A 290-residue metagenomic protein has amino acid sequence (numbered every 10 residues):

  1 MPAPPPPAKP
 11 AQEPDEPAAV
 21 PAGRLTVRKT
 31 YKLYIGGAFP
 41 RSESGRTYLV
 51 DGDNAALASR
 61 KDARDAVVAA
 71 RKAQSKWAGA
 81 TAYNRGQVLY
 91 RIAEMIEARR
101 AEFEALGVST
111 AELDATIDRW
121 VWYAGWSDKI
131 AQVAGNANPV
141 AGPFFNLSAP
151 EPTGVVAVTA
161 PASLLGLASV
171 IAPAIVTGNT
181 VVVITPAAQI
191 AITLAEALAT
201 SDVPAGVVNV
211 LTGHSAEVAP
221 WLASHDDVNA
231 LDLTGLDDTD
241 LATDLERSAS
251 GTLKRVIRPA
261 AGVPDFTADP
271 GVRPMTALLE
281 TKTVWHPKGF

Functional and structural regions predicted by a protein language model:
M1-A105, I257, V272, T276 (+1 more regions): Short, structured beta/alpha segment
P2-T26, D118-V133, N146-L147, D226 (+1 more regions): C-terminal segments
R46-T47, G125-P204: Conserved small-residue-rich beta-alpha loop and adjacent elements that most often cradle the phosphate/pyrophosphate
A63-V68, K76, G86-A101, A105-L147: Long amphipathic alpha-helix in the N-terminal Rossmann-like dinucleotide-binding domain of NAD(P)-dependent
R85, G178, V208, L222: Residue-level signal for inorganic ion chemistry
P173-I175, W221, S248: Hydrophobic/aromatic ligand-binding patch that stacks against planar heteroaromatic rings of cofactors or nucleotides
V181-I184, N209-L211, A230-D232: Short hydrophobic alpha-helical runs that function as membrane-insertion/retention elements
E217-V218: Short acidic active-site motifs
